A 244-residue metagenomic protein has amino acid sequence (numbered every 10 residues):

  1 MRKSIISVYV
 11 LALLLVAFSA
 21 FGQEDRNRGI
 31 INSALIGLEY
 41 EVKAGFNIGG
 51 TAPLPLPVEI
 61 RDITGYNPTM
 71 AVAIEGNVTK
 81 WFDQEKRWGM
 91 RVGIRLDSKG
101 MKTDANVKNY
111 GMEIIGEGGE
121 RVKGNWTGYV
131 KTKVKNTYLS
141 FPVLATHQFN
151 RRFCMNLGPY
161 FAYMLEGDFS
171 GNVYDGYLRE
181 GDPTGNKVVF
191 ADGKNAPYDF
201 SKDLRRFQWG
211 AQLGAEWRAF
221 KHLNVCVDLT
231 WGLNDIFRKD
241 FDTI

Functional and structural regions predicted by a protein language model:
M1-L35: Cleavable N-terminal export/targeting peptides
G22-W81, L204: Short glycine/proline- and aromatic-enriched beta-strand/turn motifs that initiate or cap beta-hairpins
L35, T79-E85, N150, F220-H222: Outer-membrane beta-barrel channels and translocator barrels
V42-I48, V92-S98, L157-Y163, A211 (+1 more regions): Transmembrane beta-barrel strands of outer-membrane/channel proteins
G50-T69, K99-T137, M164-Q208, D235-I244: Extracellular/periplasm-exposed beta-strand and loop segments of Gram-negative cell-envelope proteins, dominated by
E75-T79, P142-L144, G214: Outer-membrane beta-barrel architecture
K86-M90, R152-M155, K221-V227: Repeated loop/turn-to-beta-strand initiation elements of outer-membrane beta-barrel proteins
E216-R218, H222-N234: A hydrophobic membrane-anchoring alpha-helix module
